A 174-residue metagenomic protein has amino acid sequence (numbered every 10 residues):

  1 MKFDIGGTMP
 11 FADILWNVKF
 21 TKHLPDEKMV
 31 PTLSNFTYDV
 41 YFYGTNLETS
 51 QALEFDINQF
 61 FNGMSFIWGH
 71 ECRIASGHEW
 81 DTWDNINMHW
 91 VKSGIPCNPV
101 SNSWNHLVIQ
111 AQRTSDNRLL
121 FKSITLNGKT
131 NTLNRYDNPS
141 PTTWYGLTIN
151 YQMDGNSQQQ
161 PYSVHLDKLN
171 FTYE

Functional and structural regions predicted by a protein language model:
M1-W80, Y173: Secretory/extracellular carbohydrate-interaction modules and structurally similar beta-sandwich "look-alikes"
T21-V30, K92-P99, G155: Beta-strand-rich interaction surfaces with strong enrichment in secreted/lumenal proteins
P31-L33, P99-N102, S140-T142, Q159: Surface-exposed coil/turn segments at beta-strand junctions on protein surfaces, enriched
V40, P99-S101, H106-Y136: Carbohydrate-binding surfaces in secreted/extracellular proteins
M64-S65, H89-G94, K129-N134: Surface-exposed loop/edge segments in extracytoplasmic proteins
D81-V108: Short, aromatic/His-centered strand-loop micro-motif at the edge of beta-sheets
L133-D167: Flexible glycan-contacting loops in extracellular carbohydrate-active proteins
L166-E174: Short, low-complexity, Pro/Ser/Thr/Gly-rich segments in the mature regions of secreted, periplasmic
